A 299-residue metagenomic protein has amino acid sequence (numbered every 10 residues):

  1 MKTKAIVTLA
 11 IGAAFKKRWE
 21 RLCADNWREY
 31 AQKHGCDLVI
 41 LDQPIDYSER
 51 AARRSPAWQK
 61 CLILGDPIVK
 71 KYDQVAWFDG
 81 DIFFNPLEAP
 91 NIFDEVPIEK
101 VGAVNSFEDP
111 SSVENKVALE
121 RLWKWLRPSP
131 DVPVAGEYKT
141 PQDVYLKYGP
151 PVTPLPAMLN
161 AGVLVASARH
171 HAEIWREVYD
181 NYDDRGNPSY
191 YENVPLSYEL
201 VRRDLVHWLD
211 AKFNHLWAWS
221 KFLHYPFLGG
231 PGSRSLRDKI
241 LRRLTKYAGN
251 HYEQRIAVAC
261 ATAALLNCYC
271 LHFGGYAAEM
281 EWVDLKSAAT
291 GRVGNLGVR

Functional and structural regions predicted by a protein language model:
M1-Y72, A168-R169, A277, V283 (+1 more regions): N-terminal anchoring/stem segment of glycosyltransferases
T8-A10, D42, F78-G80, P86 (+5 more regions): Short His-Asn-centered micro-motif
F15-K16, Y47-R50, F84-L87, I92-D94 (+4 more regions): Short catalytic/ligand-binding loop motif for oxyanion handling, primarily in non-cytosolic enzymes, centered on
E49-F78, F84-E95, E99-N105, L159 (+2 more regions): A conserved donor-nucleotide-binding helix/loop in the catalytic core of Leloir-type glycosyltransferases
S55-W58, K116-L122, L223-G229: Short, surface-exposed amphipathic charged segments that create phosphate/polyanion-binding patches used for binding
A76, V96, K100, P150 (+1 more regions): A glycosyltransferase accessory/donor-loop signature
F84-P133: Conserved donor-nucleotide/metal-binding helix-loop-beta segment in metal-dependent transferases, i.e., the alpha-helix
P128-L155: Short, flexible, basic/aromatic active-site loop/helix in glycosyltransferases
